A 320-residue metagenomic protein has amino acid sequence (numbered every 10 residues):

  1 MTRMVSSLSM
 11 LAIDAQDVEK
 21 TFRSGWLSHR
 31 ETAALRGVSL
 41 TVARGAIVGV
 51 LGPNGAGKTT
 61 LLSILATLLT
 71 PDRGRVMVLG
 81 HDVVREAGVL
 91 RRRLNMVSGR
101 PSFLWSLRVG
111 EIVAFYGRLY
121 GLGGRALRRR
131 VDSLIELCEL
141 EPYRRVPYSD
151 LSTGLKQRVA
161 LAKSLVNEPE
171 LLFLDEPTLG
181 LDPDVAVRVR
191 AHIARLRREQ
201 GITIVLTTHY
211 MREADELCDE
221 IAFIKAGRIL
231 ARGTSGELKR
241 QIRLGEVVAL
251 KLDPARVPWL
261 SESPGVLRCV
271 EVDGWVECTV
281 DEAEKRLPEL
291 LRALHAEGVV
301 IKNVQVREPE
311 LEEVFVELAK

Functional and structural regions predicted by a protein language model:
G74-R85, V89-L90: Conserved ABC transporter NBD signature motif
A114, R118, R125-Y143: Conserved ABC ATPase "signature" region
P147-L151: Conserved ABC ATPase signature
E168: Conserved catalytic motifs of ABC-family nucleotide-binding domains
L172-E176: Catalytic Walker B motif of ABC-type/P-loop ATPase nucleotide-binding domains
A191-D281: ABC transporter nucleotide-binding domain
